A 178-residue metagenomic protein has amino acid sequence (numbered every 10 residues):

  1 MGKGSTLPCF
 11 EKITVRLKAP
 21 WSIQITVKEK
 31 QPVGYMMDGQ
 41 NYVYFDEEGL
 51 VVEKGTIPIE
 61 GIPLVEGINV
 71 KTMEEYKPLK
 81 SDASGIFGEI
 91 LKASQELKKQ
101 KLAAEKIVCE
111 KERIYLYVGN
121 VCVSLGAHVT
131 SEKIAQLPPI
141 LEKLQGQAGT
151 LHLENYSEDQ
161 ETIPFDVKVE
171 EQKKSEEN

Functional and structural regions predicted by a protein language model:
K3-Q31, L50: Membrane-embedded segments
S5-E11, K92-A103, E142-Q147: Short secondary-structure junctions
P8, K18-S22, D38-Y42, D46-E47 (+6 more regions): Extracytoplasmic
L17, I25-Q31, E66-N69, V118-N120 (+2 more regions): Flexible glycine-/small-residue-rich
W21-I23, Y42, V51, I114-Y115 (+2 more regions): Hydrophobic residues embedded in beta-strands of well-ordered beta-sheets
I25-K106: Extracytoplasmic segments of membrane-associated envelope/inner-membrane machinery
K80-P138: Soluble extracytoplasmic domains of inner/organellar membrane proteins
V121-N178: Extracytoplasmic/luminal low-complexity segments enriched in Pro/Gly and acidic/polar residues that act as flexible
